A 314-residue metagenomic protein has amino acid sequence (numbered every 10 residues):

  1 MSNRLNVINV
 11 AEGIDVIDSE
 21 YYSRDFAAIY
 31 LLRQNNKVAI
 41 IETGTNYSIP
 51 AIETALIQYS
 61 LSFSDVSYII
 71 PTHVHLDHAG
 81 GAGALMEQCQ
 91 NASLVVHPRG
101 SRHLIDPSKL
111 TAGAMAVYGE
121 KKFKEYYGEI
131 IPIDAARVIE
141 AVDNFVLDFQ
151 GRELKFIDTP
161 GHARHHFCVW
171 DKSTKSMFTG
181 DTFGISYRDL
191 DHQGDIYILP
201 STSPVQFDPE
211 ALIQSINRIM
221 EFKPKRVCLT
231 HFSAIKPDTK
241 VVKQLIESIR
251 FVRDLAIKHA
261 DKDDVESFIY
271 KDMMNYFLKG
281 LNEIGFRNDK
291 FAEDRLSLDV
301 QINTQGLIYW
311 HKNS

Functional and structural regions predicted by a protein language model:
N3-Y59, V169-D181, I185: Conserved beta-strand hairpin/beta-sheet module of binuclear metal-dependent hydrolase folds, prominently
A39, I70, L94, S176-F178 (+1 more regions): Residue-level marker for buried hydrophobic side chains located in beta-strands that build the well-ordered beta-sheet
Y47, E153-P160, R164-C228, F232-K236: Metallo-beta-lactamase
D65-D77: Metallo-beta-lactamase
A79-C89, P107, T239: Metal-dependent catalytic neighborhoods of phosphoester/phosphodiester hydrolases
L104-I157, I213-I216: Metallo-beta-lactamase
E210, S215-D272: Active-site/pore-lining binding-face segments in mid-to-C-terminal subdomains
D254-S314: C-terminal regulatory/interaction regions
